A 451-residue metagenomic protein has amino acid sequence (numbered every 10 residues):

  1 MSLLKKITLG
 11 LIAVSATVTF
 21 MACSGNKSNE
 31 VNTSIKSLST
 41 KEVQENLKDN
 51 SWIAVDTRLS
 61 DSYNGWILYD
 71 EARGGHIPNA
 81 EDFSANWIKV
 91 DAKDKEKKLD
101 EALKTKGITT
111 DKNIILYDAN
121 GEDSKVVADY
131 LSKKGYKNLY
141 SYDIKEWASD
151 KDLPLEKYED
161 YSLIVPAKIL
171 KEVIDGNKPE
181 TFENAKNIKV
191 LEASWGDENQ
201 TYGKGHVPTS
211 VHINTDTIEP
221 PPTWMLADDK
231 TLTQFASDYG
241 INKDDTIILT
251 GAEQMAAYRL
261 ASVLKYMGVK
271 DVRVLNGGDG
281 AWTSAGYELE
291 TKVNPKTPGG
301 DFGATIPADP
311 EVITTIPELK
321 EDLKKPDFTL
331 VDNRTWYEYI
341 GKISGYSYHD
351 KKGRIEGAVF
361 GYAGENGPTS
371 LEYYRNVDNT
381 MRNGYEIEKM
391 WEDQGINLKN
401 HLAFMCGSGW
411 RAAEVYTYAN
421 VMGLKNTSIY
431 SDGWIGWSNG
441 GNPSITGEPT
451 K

Functional and structural regions predicted by a protein language model:
L3-T8, F20-K451: Cytosolic catalytic domains that perform sulfur/thiol-centered chemistry
A13-M21: Hydrophobic h-region of N-terminal signal peptides that target proteins for export in Gram-negative bacteria
